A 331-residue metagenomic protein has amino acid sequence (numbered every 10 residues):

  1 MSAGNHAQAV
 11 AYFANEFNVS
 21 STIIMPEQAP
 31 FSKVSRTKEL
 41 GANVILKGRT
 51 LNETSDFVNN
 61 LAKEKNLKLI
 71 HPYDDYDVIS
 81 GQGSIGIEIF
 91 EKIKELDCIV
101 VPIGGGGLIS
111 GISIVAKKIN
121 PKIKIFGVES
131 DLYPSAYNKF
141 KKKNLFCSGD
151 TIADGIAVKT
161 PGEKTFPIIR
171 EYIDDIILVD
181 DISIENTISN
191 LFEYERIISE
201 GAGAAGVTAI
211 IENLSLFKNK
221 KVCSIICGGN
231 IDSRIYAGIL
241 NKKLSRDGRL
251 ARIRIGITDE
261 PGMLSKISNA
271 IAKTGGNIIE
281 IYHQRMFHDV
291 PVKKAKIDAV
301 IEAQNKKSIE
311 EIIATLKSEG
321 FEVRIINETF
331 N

Functional and structural regions predicted by a protein language model:
G4: Conserved catalytic/binding loops enriched for acidic/polar residues
V10-Y12, F17, M25, D74-E171 (+2 more regions): Glycine-rich phosphate/pyrophosphate-binding loop at beta-loop-alpha junctions
N18-F57, L61: A glycine-rich helix N-cap at a beta->alpha junction
E39-A42, K63-K65, I87-I89, K141-C147 (+3 more regions): Short, hinge-like loop/turn segments at secondary-structure boundaries
I45-V58, E64, V78, F126 (+3 more regions): A cross-family phosphate/adenosyl-ligand binding-site feature
L46-K47, L69-P72, I99-V101, G127-V128 (+3 more regions): General beta-strand structural signal in soluble alpha/beta enzymes
G162-K220: Active-site-adjacent helical/loop segments in soluble small-molecule enzymes
S233-N331: A conserved regulatory-domain signal marking ACT and ACT-like small-molecule sensing domains and adjacent regulatory
